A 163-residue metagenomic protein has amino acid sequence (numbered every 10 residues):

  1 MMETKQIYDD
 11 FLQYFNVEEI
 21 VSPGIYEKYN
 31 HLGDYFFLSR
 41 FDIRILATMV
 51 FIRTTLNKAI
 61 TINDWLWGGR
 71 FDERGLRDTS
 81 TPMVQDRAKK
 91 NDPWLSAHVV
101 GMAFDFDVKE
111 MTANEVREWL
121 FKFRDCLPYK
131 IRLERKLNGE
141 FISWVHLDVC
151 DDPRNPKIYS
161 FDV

Functional and structural regions predicted by a protein language model:
M1-I62: Active-site acidic/histidine clusters and adjacent loop/turn architecture that either coordinate catalytic ions
Y8-D9, F15, Y29, G33 (+5 more regions): Intrinsic-disorder/low-complexity regions
V21-E27, T79-S80, K90-W94: Short amphipathic alpha-helical segments, especially helix-boundary/capping motifs
G24, G33, G75, G139-E140 (+1 more regions): Intrinsic-disorder/low-complexity loop/linker signature
F36-S39, R70-Q85, E115-R124: Short linear motifs at secondary-structure transitions and domain/linker junctions
L46-K90: Extended, low-complexity, intrinsically disordered C-terminal regulatory tails of eukaryotic serine/threonine kinases
P93-F104, V108-V163: Catalytic cores and adjacent binding grooves of peptidoglycan-active enzymes
